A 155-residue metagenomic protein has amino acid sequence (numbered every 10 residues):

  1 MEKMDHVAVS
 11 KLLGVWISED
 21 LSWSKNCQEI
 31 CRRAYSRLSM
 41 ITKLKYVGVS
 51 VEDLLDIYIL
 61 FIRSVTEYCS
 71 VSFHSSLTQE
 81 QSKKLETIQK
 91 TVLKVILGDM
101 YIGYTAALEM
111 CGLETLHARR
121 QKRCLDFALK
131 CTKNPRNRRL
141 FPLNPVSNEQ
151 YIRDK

Functional and structural regions predicted by a protein language model:
M1-K155: Hydrophobic/basic alpha-helical segments
